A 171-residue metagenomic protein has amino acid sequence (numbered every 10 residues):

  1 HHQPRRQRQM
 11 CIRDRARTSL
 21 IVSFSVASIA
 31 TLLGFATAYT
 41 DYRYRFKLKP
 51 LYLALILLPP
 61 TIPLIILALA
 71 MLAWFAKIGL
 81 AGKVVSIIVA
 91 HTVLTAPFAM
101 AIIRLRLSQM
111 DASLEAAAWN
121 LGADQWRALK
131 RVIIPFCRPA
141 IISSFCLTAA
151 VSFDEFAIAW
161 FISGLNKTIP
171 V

Functional and structural regions predicted by a protein language model:
H1-I12: Single conserved hydrophobic/aromatic residue that forms the stacking wall/gate of nucleotide- or nucleobase-binding
R17, I21, R45-L53, M110-S143: Amphipathic cytosolic juxtamembrane alpha-helices at the membrane-cytosol interface of multi-pass membrane transporters
L20, F24, S28, L51-T61 (+7 more regions): Residue-level signature of the transmembrane alpha-helical core of multi-pass small-molecule transporters
S23-I56, L69, A73, A112 (+1 more regions): Transmembrane-helix boundary motif in ABC transporter permease subunits
A38-R43, A73-K77, L105-S108, V151 (+2 more regions): Transmembrane helix-loop junction
L48-P50, I65-T95, W126, I162-L165: Membrane-interfacial helix termini and adjacent extracytoplasmic/periplasmic loops of multi-pass transporters
S86, T92-V93, M100-R104, D111-A112 (+1 more regions): Transmembrane alpha-helices
A157-V171: Glycine-rich helix-loop "coupling/hinge" segments at transmembrane-helix boundaries in multipass transporters
